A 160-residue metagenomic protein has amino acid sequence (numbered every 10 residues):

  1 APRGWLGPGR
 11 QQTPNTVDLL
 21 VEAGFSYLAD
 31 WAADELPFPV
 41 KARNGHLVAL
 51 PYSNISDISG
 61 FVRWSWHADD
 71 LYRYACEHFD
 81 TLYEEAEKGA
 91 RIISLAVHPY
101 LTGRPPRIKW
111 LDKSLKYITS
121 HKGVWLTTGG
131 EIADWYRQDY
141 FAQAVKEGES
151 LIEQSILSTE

Functional and structural regions predicted by a protein language model:
R3-G89, Q143-V145: Active-site-adjacent pocket scaffolds in enzyme catalytic domains
Y27, C76-E160: C-terminal domain-boundary segment and adjacent tail
